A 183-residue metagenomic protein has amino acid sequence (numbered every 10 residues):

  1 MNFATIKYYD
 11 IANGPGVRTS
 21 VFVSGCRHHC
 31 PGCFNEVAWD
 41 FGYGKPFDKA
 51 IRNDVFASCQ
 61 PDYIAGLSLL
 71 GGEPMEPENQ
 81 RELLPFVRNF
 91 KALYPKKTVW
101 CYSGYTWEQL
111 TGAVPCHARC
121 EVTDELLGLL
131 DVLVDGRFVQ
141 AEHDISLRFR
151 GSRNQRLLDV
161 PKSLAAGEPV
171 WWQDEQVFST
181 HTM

Functional and structural regions predicted by a protein language model:
M1-F22, P31, N35-G42, P169-D174: N-terminal [4Fe-4S]-dependent radical SAM core
M1-F3, V17, N35-C116, E121 (+1 more regions): Conserved Radical SAM active-site core
H28: Glycine-centered loop/turn positions within well-structured domains that cap or flank conserved ligand/cofactor-binding
E76, A141-E142: Short glycine-rich, flexible loops that bind phosphorylated cofactors or substrates
F86-K91, H143-M183: P-loop/Walker A phosphate-binding loop and immediately adjacent motor/lid segment at beta-alpha junctions
D131: Receiver (REC) domain switch/active-site residues of two-component response regulators
